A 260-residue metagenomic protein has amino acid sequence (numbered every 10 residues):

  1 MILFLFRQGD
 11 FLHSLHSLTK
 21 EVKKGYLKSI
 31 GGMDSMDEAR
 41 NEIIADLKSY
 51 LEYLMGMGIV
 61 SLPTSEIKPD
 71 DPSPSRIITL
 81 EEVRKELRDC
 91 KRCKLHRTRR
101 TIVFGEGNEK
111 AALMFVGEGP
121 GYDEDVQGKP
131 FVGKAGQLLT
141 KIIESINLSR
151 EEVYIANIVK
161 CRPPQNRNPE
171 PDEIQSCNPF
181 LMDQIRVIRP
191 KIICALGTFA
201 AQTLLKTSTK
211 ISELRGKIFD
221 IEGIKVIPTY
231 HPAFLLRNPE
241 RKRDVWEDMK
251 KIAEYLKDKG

Functional and structural regions predicted by a protein language model:
L3-R7, F11-L18, L27: Short hydrophobic targeting helices and cationic amphipathic motifs that mediate membrane/organellar targeting
D10, E21-V22, D34: Acidic, Ala/Val/Gly-enriched low-complexity intrinsically disordered segments
Y26, D34, A45, S49-G260: A polyanion-binding, active-site-adjacent surface
